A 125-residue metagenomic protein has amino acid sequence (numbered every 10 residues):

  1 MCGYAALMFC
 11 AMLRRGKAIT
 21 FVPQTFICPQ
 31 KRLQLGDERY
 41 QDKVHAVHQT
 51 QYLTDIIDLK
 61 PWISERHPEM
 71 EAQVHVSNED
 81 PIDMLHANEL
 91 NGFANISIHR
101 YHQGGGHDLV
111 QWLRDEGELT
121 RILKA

Functional and structural regions predicted by a protein language model:
M1, F21-P23, H75-N78: Short His-Asn-centered micro-motif
M1-C10: Glycine-rich nucleophile elbow surrounding the catalytic serine of serine-hydrolase chemistry
A6, Q30, M84-H86: Short glycine-/acidic-enriched loop or helix-start segments at secondary-structure transitions that form or flank
F9-K17, E89-A94: Short, surface-exposed basic-aromatic patches at helix termini and helix-loop junctions that form
T20-K31: Active-site nucleophile loop of the alpha/beta-hydrolase fold
Q34-L35: Short low-complexity, flexible loop/linker segments enriched in glycine and/or proline with clustered acidic
E38-Y101, G106-Q111, T120-K124: The feature captures the conserved acid-bearing segment of alpha/beta-hydrolase catalytic domains
